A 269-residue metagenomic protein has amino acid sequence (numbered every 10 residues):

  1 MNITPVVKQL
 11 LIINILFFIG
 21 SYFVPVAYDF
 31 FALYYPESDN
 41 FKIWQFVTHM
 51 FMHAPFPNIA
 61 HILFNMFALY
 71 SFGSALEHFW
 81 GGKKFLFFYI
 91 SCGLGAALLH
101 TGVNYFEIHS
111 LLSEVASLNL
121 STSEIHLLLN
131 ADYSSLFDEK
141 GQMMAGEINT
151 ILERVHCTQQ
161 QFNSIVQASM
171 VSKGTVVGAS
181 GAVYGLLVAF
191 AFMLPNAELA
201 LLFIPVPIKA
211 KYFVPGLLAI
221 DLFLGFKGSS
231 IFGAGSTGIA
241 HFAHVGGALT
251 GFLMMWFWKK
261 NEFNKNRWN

Functional and structural regions predicted by a protein language model:
M1-N269: A detector for small-residue-rich transmembrane helices and their helix-helix packing motifs
